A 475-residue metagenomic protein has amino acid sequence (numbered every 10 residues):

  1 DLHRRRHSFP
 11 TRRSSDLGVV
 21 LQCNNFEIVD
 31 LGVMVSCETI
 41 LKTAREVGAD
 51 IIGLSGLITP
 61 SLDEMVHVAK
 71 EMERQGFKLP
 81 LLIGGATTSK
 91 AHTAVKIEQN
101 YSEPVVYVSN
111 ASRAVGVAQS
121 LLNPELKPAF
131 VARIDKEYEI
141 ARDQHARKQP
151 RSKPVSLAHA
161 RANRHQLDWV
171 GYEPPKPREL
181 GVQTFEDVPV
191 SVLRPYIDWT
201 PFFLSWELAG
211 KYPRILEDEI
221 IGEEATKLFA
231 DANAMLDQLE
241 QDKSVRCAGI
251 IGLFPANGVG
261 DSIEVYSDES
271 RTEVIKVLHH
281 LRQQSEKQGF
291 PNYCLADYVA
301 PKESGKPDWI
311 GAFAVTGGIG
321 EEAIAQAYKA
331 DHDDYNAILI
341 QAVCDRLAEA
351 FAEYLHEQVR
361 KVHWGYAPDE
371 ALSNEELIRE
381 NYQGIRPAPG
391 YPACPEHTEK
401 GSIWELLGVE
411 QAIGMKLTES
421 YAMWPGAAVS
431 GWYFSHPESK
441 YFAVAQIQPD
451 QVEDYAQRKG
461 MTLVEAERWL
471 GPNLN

Functional and structural regions predicted by a protein language model:
D1-H3, H7-S14: Short, small-residue-biased leader/transition segments that mark boundaries at the very start of proteins
R6-S8, F26, V33, L57-T59 (+12 more regions): Short, glycine-/Ser/Thr-/acidic-enriched flexible segments
T11, S112-I338, A342, H363 (+1 more regions): Active-site loops and adjacent core secondary-structure elements that bind or stabilize anionic groups
G18-N24, I28-N100: Cofactor-cradling patches in redox/metallo enzymes
V19-N24, T43, V47, V68-Q75 (+13 more regions): Generic, well-ordered alpha-helical scaffold segments in large soluble proteins
V68, M72-P80, G85-H145: Conserved phosphate-handling catalytic cores of large alpha/beta enzymes
M72-A94, L180-L216, I447, V452 (+2 more regions): Amphipathic alpha-helical packing elements
F290-Y298, E303-N475: C-terminal accessory domains/tails appended to large, multi-domain proteins
